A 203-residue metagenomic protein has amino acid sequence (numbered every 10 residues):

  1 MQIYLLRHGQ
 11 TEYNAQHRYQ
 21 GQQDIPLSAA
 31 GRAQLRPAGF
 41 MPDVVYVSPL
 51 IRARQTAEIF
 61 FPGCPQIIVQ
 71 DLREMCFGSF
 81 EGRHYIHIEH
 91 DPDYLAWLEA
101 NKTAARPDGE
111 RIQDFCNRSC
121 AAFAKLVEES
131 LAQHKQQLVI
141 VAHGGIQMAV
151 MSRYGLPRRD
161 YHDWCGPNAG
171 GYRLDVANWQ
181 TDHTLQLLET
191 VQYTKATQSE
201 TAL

Functional and structural regions predicted by a protein language model:
Q2-C64, E110: Active-site-proximal alpha-helix that buttresses catalytic centers in soluble enzyme cores
I3, H134-G144: Generic beta-sheet signal
E12, A53-R54, E74-M75, Q136 (+1 more regions): Short, active-site-adjacent cap segments at secondary-structure transitions
F40-M41, L126-Q136: Glycine-rich phosphate-binding loop signature in dinucleotide/nucleotide-binding domains
M41-D71, S152, D175-L203: Conserved histidine-centered catalytic loops in small-molecule metabolism enzymes
V47-S48, N117, V141-A142: Short beta-strand scaffold positions
F60-R118: Phosphate-handling substructures
P157-L185: Domain-level recognition of soluble alpha/beta enzyme cores, biased toward histidine phosphatases/phosphomutases
